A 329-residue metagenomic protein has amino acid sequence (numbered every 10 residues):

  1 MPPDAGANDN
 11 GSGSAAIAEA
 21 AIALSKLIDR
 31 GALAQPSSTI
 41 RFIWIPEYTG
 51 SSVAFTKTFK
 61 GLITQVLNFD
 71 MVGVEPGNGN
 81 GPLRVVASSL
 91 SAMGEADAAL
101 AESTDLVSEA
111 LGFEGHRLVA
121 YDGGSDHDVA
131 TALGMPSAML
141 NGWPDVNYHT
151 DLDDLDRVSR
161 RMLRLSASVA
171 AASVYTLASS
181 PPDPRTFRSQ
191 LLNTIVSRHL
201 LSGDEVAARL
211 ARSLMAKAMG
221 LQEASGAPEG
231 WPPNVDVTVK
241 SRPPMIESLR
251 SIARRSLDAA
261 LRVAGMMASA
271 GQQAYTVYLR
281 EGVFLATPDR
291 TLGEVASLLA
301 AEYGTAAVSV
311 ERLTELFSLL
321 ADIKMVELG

Functional and structural regions predicted by a protein language model:
M1-G50, A170, V295: Alpha-helical metal-binding/catalytic segments enriched in His/Glu/Asp
M1-N8, G81-V86, D151-D156, T276-E281 (+1 more regions): Glycine- and acidic
D9-A16, S51, A96, D126 (+3 more regions): Catalytic-loop motifs flanking and including active-site residues across diverse enzymes
A20-L27, F55-T58, S103-V107, L133 (+8 more regions): Generic, well-ordered alpha-helical scaffold segments in large soluble proteins
A23-S38, T58-I63, E109-L111, S180: Secondary-structure transition/capping motifs at alpha-helix termini and the adjoining loop/turn into the next element
I45-D151, D156-L163, R185, D204-R250 (+2 more regions): Metal-dependent peptidase/peptidase-like ectodomains
R160-M215: Charged, amphipathic alpha-helical linkers/stalks
A274-G329: Long, charge-rich, low-complexity alpha-helical segments
